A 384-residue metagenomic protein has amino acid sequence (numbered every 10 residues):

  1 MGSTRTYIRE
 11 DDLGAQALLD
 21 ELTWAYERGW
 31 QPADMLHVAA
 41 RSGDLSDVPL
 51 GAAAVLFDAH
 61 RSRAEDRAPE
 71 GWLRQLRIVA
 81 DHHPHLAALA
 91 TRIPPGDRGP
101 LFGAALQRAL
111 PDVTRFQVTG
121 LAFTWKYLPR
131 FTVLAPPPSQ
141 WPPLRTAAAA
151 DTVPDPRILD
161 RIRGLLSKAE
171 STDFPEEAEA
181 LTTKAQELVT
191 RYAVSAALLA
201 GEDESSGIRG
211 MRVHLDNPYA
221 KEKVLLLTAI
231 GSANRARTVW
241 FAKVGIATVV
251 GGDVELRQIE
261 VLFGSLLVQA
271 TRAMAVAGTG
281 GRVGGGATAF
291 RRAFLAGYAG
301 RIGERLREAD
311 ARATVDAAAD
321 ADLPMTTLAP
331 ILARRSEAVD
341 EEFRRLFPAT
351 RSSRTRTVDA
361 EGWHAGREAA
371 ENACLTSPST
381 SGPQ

Functional and structural regions predicted by a protein language model:
M1-P154, V194-Q384: Extended, helix-rich structural scaffolds rather than catalytic motifs
R145-S171, E179: Intrinsically disordered, low-complexity linker/loop segments enriched in Gly/Pro and charged/polar residues
D160, P175-E176, K221-L225: Generic alpha-helical secondary structure signal
I162, L166, A178-Y192, L295-I302: Short amphipathic alpha-helical coiled-coil/interface segments
S171-E177, A277-R282: Inter-helical turn/loop segments and adjacent helix faces that build the functional surface of alpha-helical bundle
D173, A185, V189-Y192, A196 (+1 more regions): Short, well-ordered alpha-helical segments in soluble proteins
